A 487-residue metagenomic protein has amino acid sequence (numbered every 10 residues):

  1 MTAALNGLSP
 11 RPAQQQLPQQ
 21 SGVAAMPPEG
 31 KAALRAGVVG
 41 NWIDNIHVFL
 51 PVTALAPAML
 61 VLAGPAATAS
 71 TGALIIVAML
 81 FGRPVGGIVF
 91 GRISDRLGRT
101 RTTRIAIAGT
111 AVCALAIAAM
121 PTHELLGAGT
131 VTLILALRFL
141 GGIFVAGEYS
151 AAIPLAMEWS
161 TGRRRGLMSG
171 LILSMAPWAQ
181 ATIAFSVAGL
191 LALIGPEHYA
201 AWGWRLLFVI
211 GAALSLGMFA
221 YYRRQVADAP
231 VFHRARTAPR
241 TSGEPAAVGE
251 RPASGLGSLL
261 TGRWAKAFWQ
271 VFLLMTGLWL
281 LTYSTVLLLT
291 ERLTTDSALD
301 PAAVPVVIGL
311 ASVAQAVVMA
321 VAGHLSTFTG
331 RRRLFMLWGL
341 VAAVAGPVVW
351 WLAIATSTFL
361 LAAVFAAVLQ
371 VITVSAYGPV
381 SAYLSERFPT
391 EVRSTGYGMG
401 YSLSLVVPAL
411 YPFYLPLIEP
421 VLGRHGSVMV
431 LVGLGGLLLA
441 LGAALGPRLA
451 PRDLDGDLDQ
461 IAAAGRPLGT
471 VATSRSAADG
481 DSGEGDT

Functional and structural regions predicted by a protein language model:
V52, W264-A314: Extracytoplasmic gate region of multi-pass secondary transporters
A54-V85: Extracellular/periplasmic helix-loop-helix junction of adjacent transmembrane segments in MFS-like secondary
G87-R99, M319-R331: Helix-to-loop junctions at the C-terminal end of transmembrane segments in multipass secondary transporters
R96-A108, F328-L340: Cytoplasmic membrane-interface "Motif A"-like loop-to-helix N-cap segments of 12-TM Major Facilitator Superfamily
A108-G127, V341-T356: C-terminal ends and interior cores of transmembrane alpha-helices in multi-pass membrane transporters/permeases
G127-A146, L360-S375: Hydrophobic core of transmembrane alpha-helices in multi-pass small-molecule transporters, especially MFS/SLC-type
L137-S174: Cytoplasmic helix-loop-helix junction between adjacent transmembrane helices in 12-TM secondary transporters
G166-L191, L214, Y401-Y411: Glycine-rich segments within core transmembrane alpha-helices of 12-TM secondary carriers
